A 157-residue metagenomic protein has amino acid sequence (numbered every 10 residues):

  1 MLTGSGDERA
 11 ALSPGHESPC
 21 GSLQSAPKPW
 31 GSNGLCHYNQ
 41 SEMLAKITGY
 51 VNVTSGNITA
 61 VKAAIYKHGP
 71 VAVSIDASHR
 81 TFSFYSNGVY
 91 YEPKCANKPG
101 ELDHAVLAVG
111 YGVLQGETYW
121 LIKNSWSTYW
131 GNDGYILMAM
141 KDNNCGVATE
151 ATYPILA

Functional and structural regions predicted by a protein language model:
M1-A157: Catalytic-core signature of thiol
